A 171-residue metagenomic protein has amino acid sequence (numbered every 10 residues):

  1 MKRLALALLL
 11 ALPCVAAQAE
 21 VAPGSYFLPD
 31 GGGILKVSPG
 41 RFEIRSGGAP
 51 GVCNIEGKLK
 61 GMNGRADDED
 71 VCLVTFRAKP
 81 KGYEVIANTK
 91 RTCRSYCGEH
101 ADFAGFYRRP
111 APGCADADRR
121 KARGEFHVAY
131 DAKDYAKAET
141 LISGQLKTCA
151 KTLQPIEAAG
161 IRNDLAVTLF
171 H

Functional and structural regions predicted by a protein language model:
A7-P13: Bacterial N-terminal signal peptides
V15-A19: Sec/Tat signal peptide C-region and signal peptidase I cleavage site
E20-G33, E69, F103-P110, R120-G124: Tryptophan-anchored aromatic micro-motifs
V21-M62, N88, K133-Q154, G160: N-terminal glycine/threonine-rich, aromatic-flanked beta-hairpin/loop signature
N54-M62, T89-A122: Edge beta-strand at a domain terminus
A117-D118, Q154-D164: Structural signature of alpha-solenoid helical repeat junctions
